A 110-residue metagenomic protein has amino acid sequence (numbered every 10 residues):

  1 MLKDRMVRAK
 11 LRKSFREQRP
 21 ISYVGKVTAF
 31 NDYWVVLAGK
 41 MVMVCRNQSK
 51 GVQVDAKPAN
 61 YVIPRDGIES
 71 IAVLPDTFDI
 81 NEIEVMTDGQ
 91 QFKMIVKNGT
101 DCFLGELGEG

Functional and structural regions predicted by a protein language model:
M1-G110: Conserved RNA-binding domains used in RNP assembly and mRNA/RNA metabolism
